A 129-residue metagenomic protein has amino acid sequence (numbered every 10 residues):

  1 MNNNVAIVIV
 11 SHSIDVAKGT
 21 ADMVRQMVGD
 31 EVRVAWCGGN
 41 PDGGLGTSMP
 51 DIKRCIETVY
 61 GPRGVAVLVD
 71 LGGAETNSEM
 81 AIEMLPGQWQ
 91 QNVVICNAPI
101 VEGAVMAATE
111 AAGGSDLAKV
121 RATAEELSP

Functional and structural regions predicted by a protein language model:
M1-P129: N-terminal loops that bind phosphate or other acidic moieties and the adjacent beta-alpha structural core
